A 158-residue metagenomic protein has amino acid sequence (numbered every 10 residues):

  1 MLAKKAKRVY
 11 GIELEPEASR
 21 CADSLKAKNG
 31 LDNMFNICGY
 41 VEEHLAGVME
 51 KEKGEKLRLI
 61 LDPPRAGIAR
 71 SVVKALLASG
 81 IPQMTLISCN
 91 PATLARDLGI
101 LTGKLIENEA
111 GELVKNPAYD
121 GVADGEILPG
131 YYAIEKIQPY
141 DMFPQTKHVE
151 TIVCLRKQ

Functional and structural regions predicted by a protein language model:
M1-Q158: Rossmann-like S-adenosyl-L-methionine
